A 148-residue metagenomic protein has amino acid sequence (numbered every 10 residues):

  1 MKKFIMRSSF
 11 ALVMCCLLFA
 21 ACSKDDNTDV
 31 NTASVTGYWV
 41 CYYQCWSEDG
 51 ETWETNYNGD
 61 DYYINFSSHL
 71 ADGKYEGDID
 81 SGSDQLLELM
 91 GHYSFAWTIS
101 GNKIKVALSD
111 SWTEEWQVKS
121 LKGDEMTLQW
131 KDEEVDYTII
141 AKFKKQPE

Functional and structural regions predicted by a protein language model:
M1-F10: Bacterial N-terminal signal peptides that target proteins for export
F4, C15-Y42, Q146-E148: Bacterial Sec-dependent N-terminal signal peptides
V40-E48, D72-G82, Q129-K131: Generic short beta-strand segments
C41, F66, V118-S120: A structural signal for short, hydrophobic beta-strand segments that form beta-sheets in beta-rich/all-beta domains
W53-K103: N-terminal glycine/threonine-rich, aromatic-flanked beta-hairpin/loop signature
M90, S109-T113, E134-D136: Glycine-centered tight beta-turn/hairpin loop motif at sheet-sheet or coil-to-beta transitions
H92-K103, E125, Q129-E148: Edge beta-strand at a domain terminus
T98-D124: Acidic, glycine-rich flexible loop segments
